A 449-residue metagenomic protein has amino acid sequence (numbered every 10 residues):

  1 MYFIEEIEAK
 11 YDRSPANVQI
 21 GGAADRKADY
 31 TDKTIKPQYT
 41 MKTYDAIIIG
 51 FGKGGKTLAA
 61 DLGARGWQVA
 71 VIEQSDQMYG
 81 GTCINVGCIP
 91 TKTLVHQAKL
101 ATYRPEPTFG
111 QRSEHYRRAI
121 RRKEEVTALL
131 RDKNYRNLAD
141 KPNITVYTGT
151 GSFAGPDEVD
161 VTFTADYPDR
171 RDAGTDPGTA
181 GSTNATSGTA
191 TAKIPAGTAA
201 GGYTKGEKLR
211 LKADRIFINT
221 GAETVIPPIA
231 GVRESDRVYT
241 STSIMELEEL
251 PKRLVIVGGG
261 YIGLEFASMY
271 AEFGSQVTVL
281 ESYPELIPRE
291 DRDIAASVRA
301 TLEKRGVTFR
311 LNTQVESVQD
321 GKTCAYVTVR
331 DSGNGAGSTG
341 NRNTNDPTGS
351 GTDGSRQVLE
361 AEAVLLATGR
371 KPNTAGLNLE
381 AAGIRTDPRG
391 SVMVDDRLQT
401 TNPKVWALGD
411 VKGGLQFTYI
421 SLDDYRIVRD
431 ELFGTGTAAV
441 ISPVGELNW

Functional and structural regions predicted by a protein language model:
Y2-E8, I20, R26-A46, A64-W67: Extreme N-terminal leader/targeting segments of oxidoreductases
M41-G52, L250-V257: Beta1/beta-strand and adjacent pyrophosphate-binding region of the FAD-binding site in flavoprotein oxidoreductases
K42-Y44, D61-W67, E73-R171, K193 (+9 more regions): Glycine-rich flavin
A46-V71, L264-A271: N-terminal Rossmann-like FAD-binding beta1-loop-alpha1 element of flavoenzymes
T145-D172, N184-S187, T191-A200, L211 (+1 more regions): A Rossmann-like FAD-binding core segment of flavoenzymes
E234-L250, L359-E431, G436: FAD-site-proximal beta/loop scaffold in flavoenzymes
